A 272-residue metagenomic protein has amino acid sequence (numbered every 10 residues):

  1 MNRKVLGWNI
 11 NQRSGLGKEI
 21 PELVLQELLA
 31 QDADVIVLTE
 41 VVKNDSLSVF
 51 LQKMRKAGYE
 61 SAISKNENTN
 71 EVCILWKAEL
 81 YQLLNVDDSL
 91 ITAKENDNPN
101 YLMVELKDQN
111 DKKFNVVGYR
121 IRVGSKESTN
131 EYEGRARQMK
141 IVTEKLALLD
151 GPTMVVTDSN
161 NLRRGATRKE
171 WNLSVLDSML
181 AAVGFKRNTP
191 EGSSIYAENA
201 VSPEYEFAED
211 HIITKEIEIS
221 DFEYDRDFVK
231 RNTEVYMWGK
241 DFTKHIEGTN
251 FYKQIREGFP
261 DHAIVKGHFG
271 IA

Functional and structural regions predicted by a protein language model:
M1-K56, I63, T69-E71, Y252 (+2 more regions): N-terminal, active-site-proximal structural segment of metallo-dependent hydrolase catalytic domains
Q12, D87-K94, R120-R135, R163-R164: Surface-exposed cleft-lining segments at the edges of enzyme active sites
R13-G15, K43-S48, T69, G124-E127 (+2 more regions): Active-site environment of divalent metal-dependent phosphoester hydrolases
L16-L23, S46, E67, N96-P99 (+5 more regions): Soluble or luminal CAZymes and related metallo-dependent hydrolases
A30-D32, L80, N110, L148 (+2 more regions): Alpha-helix termination/capping residues and helix-transition junctions
V35, T39-R122: Structured beta-strand-rich core segments of catalytic domains in phosphoester-bond hydrolases
N44-D45, A147-M154, N161-A272: Metal-dependent phosphoester-hydrolase catalytic domains
K112-N115, E131-T157, N161, R168: His/acidic metal-ligating clusters that form di-metal
